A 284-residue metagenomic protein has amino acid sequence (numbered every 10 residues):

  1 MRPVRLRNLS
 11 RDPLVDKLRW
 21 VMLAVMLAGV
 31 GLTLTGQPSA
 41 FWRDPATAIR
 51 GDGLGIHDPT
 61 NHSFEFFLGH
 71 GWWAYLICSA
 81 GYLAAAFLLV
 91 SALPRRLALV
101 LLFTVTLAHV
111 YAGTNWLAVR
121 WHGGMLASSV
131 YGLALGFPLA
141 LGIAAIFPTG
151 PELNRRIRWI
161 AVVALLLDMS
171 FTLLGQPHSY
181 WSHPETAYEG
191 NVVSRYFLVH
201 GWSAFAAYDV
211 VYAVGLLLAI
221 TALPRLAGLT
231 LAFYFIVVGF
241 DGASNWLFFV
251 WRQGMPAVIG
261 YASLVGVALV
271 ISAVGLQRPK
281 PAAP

Functional and structural regions predicted by a protein language model:
R2-P284: Charge-biased, low-complexity intrinsically disordered regions
